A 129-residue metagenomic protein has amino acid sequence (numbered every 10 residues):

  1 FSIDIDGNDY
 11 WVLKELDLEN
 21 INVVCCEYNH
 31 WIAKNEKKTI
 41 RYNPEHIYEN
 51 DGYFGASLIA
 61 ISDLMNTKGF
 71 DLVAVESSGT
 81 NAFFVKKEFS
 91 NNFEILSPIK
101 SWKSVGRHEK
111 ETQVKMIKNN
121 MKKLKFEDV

Functional and structural regions predicted by a protein language model:
F1-I47: Active-site segment flanking the S-adenosylmethionine/decSAM binding pocket in AdoMet-dependent transferases
N35-V129: Rossmann-like AdoMet/SAM-dependent catalytic core
